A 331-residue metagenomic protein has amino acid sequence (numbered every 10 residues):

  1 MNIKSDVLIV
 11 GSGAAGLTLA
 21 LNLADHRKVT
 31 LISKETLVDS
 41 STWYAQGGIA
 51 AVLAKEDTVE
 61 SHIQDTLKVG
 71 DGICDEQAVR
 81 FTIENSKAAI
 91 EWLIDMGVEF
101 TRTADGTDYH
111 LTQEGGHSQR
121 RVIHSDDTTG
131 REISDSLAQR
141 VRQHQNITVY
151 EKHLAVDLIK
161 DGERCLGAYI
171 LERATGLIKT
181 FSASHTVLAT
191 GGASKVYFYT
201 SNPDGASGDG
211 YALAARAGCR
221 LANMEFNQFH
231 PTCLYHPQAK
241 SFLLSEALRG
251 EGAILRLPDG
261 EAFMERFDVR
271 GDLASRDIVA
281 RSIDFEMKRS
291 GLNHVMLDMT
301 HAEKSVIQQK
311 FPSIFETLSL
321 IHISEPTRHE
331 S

Functional and structural regions predicted by a protein language model:
V7-L31: N-terminal Rossmann-like FAD-binding beta1-loop-alpha1 element of flavoenzymes
G13-A14, T36, T128, A193-S194: Residue-level detector of alpha-helix initiation sites
D25-A45: Glycine-rich FAD pyrophosphate-binding loop
A51-T82: Glycine-rich active-site loop/strand segments that organize a redox cofactor
E76-E84, R121-A138, Y150, S201-G208 (+2 more regions): Short beta-strand to alpha-helix junction loop
I94-L177, S182, A189, C233-H236 (+1 more regions): Conserved redox-cofactor binding core of oxidoreductases
L213, C219-L320: An anion/pyrophosphate-binding glycine-rich loop and adjacent beta-alpha core in soluble alpha-beta enzymes
I321-S331: Single conserved hydrophobic/aromatic residue that forms the stacking wall/gate of nucleotide- or nucleobase-binding
